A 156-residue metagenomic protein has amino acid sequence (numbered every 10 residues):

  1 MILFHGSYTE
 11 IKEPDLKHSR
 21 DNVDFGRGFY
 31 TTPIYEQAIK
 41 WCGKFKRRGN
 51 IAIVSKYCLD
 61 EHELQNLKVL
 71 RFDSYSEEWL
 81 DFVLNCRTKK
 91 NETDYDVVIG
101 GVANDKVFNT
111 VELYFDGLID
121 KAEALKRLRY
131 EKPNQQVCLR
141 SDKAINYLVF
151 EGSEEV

Functional and structural regions predicted by a protein language model:
M1-D24: Short aromatic-glycine-(Arg/Gly/Cys) micro-motifs in beta-strand/loop hairpins
L3-H5, Y30-T31, K56-C58: Short, conserved beta-strand segments within well-ordered enzyme catalytic domains that often line or immediately flank
I11, V23-D24, K44-V156: Conserved NAD+-utilizing ADP-ribose enzyme module
R20-K44: Extended catalytic/binding region for NAD+/ADP-ribose chemistry, centered on the ART fold
